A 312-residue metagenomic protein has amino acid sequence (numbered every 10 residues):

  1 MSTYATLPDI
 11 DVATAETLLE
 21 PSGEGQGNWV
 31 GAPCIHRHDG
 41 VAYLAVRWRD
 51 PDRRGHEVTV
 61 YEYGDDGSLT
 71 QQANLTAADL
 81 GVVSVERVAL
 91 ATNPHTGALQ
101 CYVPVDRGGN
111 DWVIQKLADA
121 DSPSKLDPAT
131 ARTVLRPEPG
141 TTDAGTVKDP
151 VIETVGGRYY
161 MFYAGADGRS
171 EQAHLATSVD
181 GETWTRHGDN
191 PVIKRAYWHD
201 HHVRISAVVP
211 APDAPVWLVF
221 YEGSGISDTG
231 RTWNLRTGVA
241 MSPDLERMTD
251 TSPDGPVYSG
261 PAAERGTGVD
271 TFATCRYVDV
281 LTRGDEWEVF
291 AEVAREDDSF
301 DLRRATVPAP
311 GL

Functional and structural regions predicted by a protein language model:
M1-V83, A91-K148, E153-D200, P210-T271 (+1 more regions): Beta-rich carbohydrate-recognition and catalytic domains
V203-I205: Alpha-helical scaffolding within the catalytic cores of extracellular/periplasmic polymer-degrading hydrolases
